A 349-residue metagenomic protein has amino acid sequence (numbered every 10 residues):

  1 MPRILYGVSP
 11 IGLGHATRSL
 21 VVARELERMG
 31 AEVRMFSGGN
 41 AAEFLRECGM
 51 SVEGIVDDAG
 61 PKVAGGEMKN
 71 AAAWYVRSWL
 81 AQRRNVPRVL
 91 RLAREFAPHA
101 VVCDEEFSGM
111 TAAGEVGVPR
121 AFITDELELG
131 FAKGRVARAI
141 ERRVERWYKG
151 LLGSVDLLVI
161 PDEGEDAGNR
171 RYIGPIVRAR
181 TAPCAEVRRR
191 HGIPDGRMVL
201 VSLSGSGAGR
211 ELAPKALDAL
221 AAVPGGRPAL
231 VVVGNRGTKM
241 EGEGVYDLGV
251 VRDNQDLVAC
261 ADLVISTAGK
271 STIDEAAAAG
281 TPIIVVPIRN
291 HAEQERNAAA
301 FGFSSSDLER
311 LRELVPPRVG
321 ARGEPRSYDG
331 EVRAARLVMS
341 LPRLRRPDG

Functional and structural regions predicted by a protein language model:
V8-L20, G207-E211: A short, glycine/small-residue-rich beta-strand->loop->alpha-helix junction that serves as a flexible
P10, R28-A81: Conserved nucleotide-sugar phosphate-binding/catalytic loop shared by glycosyltransferases and other
A23, C184-L263: Donor-nucleotide binding loops and adjacent catalytic segments primarily of GT-B fold Leloir glycosyltransferases
M68-S108: Conserved nucleotide-sugar donor-binding subdomain of glycosyltransferases
A100-D104, F122, D253-R296: A donor-sugar binding/catalytic signature common to diverse glycosyltransferases and related nucleotide-sugar
G114-F131: Active-site proximal beta-strand in glycosyltransferases
R138-G207, N235-R236: A nucleotide-sugar donor-handling region in carbohydrate enzymes
L314-G349: C-terminal amphipathic helix plus adjacent low-complexity, charged tail appended to glycosyltransferase catalytic
